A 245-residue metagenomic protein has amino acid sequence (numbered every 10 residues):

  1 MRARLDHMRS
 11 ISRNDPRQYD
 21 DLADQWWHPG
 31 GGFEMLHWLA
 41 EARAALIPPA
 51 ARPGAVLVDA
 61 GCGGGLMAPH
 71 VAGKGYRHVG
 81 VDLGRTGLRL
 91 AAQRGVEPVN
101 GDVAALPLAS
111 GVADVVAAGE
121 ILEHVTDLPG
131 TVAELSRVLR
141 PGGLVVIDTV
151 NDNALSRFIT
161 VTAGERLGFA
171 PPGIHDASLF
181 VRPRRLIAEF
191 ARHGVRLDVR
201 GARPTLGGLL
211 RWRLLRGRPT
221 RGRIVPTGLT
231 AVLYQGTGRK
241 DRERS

Functional and structural regions predicted by a protein language model:
R2-W27: N-terminal, positively charged/glycine-rich alpha-helical extensions of SAM-dependent methyltransferases
I11, W38-R43, D127, S178-R182 (+1 more regions): Soluble or luminal CAZymes and related metallo-dependent hydrolases
Q25-W26, N153-S156, R203-G207: Feature marks short, surface-exposed loop/turn motifs that line or immediately flank catalytic pockets and channel
H28-I47: Conserved SAM-binding loop and adjacent beta-strand
A44-P48, A55-R157, G236-G238: Conserved SAM-binding loop
T149, G168-R185: Acceptor-substrate binding/catalytic loop of class I
S156-E165, L210-R216: Short, flexible, mixed-charge acidic loops at enzyme active sites
A188, R192, R196-S245: A C-terminal cap/extension of S-adenosyl-L-methionine-dependent methyltransferases that defines the acceptor-substrate
